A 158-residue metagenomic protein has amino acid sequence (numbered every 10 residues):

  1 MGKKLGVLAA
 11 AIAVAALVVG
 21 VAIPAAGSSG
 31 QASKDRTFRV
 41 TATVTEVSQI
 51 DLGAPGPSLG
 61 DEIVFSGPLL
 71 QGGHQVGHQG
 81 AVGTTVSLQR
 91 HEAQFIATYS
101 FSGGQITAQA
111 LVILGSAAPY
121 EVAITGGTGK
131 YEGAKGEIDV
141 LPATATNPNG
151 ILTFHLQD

Functional and structural regions predicted by a protein language model:
M1-G2, A15, K34-T37: Intrinsically disordered, low-complexity sequence elements enriched in Ser/Thr/Gly/Pro
G2, G6, G27-G30: Residue-identity detector for glycine
K3-V18, A22: Sec-dependent N-terminal signal peptides
V18-K34: C-terminal region of N-terminal signal peptides and the immediate post-cleavage residues of exported proteins
S29-D158: Beta-strand-enriched cores of mature, soluble protein domains
